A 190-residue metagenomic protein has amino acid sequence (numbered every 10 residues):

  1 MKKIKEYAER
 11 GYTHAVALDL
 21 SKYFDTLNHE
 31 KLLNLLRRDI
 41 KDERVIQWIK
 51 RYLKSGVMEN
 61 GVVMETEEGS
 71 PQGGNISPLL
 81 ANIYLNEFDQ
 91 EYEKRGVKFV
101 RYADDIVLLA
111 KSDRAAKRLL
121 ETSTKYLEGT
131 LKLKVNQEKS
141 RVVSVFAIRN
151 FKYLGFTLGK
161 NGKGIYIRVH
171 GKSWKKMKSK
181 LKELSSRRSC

Functional and structural regions predicted by a protein language model:
K2-N150: Conserved polymerase palm-domain catalytic core
K54, T130-C190: A conserved non-catalytic segment of reverse transcriptases and RNA-directed RNA polymerases corresponding to the late
